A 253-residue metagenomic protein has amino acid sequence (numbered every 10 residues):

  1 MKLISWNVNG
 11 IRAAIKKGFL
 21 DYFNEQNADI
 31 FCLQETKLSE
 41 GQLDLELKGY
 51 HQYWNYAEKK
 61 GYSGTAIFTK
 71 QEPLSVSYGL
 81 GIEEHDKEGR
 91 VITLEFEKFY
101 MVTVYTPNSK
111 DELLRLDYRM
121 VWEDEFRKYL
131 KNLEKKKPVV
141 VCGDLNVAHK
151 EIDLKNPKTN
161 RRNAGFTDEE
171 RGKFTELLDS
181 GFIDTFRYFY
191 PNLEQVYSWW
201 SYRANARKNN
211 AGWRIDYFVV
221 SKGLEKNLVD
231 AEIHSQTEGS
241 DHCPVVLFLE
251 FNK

Functional and structural regions predicted by a protein language model:
M1-L47, A57, Y62-S63, L177 (+1 more regions): N-terminal, active-site-proximal structural segment of metallo-dependent hydrolase catalytic domains
M1-N9, K98-K110, C142: Active-site-proximal beta-strand elements of phosphoester/diester hydrolases
N7, F23-G41, M101, L130-E151 (+4 more regions): Active-site beta-strand/loop signature of hydrolases that rely on acidic residues for catalysis
K37, Q42-S109: Structured beta-strand-rich core segments of catalytic domains in phosphoester-bond hydrolases
H51, E125-A211, I215: Metal-dependent phosphoesterases centered on the DNase I-like endonuclease/exonuclease/phosphatase
K60-S75, V196, R203-K226: Conserved beta strand-loop-helix elements of the APE1-like EEP
G81-I82, P107-E123, K158-R162: Surface-exposed cleft-lining segments at the edges of enzyme active sites
E232-K253: Surface polyanion/phosphate-binding segment centered on an Asp-His-Pro turn
